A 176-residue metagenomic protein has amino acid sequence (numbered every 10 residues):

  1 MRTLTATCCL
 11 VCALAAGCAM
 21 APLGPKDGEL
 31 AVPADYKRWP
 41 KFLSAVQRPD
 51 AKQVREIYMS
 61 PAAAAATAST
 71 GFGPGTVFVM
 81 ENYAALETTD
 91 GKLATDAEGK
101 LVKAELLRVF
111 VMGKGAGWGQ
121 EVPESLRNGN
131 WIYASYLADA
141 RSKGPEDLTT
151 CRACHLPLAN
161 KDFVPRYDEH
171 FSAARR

Functional and structural regions predicted by a protein language model:
M1-C9: Bacterial N-terminal signal peptides that target proteins for export
C9-C12, K143-G144: Secretory-pathway extracellular proteins and peptide precursors enriched for disulfide-bonded cysteines
A21-K52, S69, G73-R176: Sequence context surrounding c-type heme c attachment/ligation sites in exported
P49-A63: Short, structured beta-strand/loop micro-motifs enriched in basic residues and often containing a Trp
